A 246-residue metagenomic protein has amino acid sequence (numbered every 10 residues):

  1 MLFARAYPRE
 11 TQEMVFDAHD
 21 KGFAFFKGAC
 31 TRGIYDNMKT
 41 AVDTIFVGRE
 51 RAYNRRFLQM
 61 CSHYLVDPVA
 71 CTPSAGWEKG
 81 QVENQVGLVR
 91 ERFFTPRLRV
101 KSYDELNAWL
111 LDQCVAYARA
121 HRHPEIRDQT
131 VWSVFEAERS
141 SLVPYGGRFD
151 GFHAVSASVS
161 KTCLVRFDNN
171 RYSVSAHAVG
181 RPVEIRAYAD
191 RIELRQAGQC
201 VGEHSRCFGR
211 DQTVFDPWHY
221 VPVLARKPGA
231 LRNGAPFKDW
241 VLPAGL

Functional and structural regions predicted by a protein language model:
M1-R5, A41-D43: Short small-residue beta-strand/loop micro-motif enriched in glycine and branched aliphatics
A4-R32, F208-T213: Active-site beta-loop-alpha junctions of metal-dependent nucleic acid enzymes, especially the RNase H-like/DDE
G28-R49: Acidic/histidine-rich, metal-coordinating catalytic segments
Y35-D36, V47-G48, V66-R90, S102 (+1 more regions): RNase H-like two-metal-ion nuclease catalytic core shared by retroviral integrases and related mobile-element nucleases
R49-P68: Two-metal-ion acidic nuclease core segments, chiefly of the RNase H-like superfamily
V86-R186: Active-site-proximal acidic segments at structured loop/helix or strand boundaries that coordinate catalytic metals
A189, R195-L246: Protein C-terminal end segments and domain termini
